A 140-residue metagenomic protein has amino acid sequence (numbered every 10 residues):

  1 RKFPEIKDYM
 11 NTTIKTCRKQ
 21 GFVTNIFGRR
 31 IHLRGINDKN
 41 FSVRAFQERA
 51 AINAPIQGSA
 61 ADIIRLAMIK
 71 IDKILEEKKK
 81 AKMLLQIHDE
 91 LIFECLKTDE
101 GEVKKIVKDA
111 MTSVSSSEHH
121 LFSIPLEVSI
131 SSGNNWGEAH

Functional and structural regions predicted by a protein language model:
R1-H140: Conserved catalytic core of nucleotide polymerization and phosphodiester-bond processing enzymes
